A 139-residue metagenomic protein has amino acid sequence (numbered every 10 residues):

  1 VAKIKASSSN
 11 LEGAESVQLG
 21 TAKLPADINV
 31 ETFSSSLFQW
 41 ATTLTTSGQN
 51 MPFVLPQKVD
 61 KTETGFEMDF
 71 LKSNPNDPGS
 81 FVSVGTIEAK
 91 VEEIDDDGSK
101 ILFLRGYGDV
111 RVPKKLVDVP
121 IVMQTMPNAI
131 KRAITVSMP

Functional and structural regions predicted by a protein language model:
V1-P139: N-terminal organelle-targeting presequences
